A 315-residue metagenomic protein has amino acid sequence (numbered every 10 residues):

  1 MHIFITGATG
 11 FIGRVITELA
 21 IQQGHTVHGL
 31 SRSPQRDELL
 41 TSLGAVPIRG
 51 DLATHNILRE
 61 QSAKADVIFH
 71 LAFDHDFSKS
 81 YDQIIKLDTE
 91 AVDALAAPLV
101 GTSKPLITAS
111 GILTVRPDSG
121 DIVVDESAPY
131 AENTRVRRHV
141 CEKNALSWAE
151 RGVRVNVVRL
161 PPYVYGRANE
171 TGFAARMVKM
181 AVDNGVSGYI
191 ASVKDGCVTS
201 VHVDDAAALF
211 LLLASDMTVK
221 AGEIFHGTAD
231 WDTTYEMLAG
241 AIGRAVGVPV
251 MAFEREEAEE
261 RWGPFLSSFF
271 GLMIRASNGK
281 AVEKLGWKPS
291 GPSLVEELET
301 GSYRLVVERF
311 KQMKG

Functional and structural regions predicted by a protein language model:
I3-H25: N-terminal Rossmann NAD(P)H-binding glycine-rich loop of SDR-like oxidoreductase domains
T26-H28, D74, E90-R135, N156: Conserved Rossmann-fold NAD(P)-dependent oxidoreductase catalytic core, especially the SDR/UDP-sugar
G29-D93, A97: NAD(P)H-binding glycine-rich loop region in Rossmannoid oxidoreductase-like domains and their noncatalytic homologs
K143-R167: Conserved beta-loop-beta element that borders a ligand/cofactor-binding pocket
K179-V201: A conserved pocket-lining segment of Rossmann-fold NAD(P)-dependent short-chain dehydrogenase/reductase
S187, L209-L266, E308-G315: Mid/C-terminal beta-alpha module of Rossmann-like enzyme folds, strongest in SDR-family dehydrogenases/epimerases
V203, E236, E260-K288: Conserved C-terminal active-site "lid" loop/helix of NAD(P)H-dependent oxidoreductases that clamps the redox cofactor
P292-G315: Amphipathic terminal alpha-helices
